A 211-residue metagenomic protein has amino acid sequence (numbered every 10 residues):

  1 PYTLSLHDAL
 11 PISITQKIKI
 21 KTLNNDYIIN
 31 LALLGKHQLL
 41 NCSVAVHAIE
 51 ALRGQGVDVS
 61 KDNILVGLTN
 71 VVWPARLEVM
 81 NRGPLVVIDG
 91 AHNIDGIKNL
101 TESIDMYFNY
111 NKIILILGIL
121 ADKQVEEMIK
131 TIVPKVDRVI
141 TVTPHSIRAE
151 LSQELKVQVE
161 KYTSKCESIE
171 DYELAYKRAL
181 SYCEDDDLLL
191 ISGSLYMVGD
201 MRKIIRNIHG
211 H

Functional and structural regions predicted by a protein language model:
P1-D8: Single conserved hydrophobic/aromatic residue that forms the stacking wall/gate of nucleotide- or nucleobase-binding
S13-K17, L85-I88, I94, I129-L188: C-terminal helical cap/extension that packs against the catalytic core of soluble nucleotide-cofactor enzymes
I18-R138: Nucleotide phosphate-binding/pyrophosphate-handling subdomain across enzymes that bind or process nucleotide phosphates
L52-R53, I104, V159, C183 (+1 more regions): Active-site catalytic pocket residues across diverse enzymes, especially alpha/beta-hydrolases
S194: Active-site-proximal loop/hinge segments that shape catalytic or ion-binding/gating pockets
M197-G199: Short, active-site-adjacent cap segments at secondary-structure transitions
